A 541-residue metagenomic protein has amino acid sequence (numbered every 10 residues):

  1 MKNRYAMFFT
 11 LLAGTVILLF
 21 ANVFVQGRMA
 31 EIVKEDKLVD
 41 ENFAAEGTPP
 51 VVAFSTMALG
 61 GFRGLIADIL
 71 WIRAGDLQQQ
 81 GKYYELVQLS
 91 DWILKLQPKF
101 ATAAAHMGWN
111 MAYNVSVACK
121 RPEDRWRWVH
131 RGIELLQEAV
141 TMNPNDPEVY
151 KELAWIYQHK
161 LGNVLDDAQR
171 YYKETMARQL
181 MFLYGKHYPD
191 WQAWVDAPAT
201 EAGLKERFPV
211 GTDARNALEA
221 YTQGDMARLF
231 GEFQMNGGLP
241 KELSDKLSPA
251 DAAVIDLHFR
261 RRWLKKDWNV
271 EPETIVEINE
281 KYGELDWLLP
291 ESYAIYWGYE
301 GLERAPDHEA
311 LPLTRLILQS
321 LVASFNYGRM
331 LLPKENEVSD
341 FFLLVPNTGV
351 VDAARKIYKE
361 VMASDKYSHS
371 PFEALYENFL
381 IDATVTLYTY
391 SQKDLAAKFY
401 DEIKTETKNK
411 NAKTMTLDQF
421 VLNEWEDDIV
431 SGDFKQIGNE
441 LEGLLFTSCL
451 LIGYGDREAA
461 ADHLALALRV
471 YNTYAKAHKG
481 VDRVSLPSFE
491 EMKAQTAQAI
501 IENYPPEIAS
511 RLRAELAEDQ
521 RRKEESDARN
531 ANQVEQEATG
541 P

Functional and structural regions predicted by a protein language model:
M1-A104, N114, Q137, M142-N143 (+2 more regions): N-terminal alpha-helical interaction modules that lie
I93, M107, G132: Hydrophobic/aromatic pocket-lining and membrane-interface residues
M111, P147-E148: Aromatic-lined, polymer-binding surfaces characteristic of secreted/periplasmic polysaccharide-degrading enzymes
N114, V129, Y150-K151: Intrinsically disordered, low-complexity Ser/Thr/Pro-rich tracts
V117-N143: Aromatic/His-enriched, Gly/Pro-containing loop or helix-boundary segments that lie immediately adjacent to catalytic
W155: Extracellular glycan-modifying ectodomains
